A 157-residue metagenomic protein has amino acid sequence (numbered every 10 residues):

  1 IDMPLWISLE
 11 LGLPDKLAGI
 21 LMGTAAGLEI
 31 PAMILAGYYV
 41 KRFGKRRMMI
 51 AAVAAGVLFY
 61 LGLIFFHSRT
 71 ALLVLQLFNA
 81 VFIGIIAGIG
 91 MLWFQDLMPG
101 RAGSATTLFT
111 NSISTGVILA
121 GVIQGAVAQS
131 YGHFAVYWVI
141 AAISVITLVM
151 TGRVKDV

Functional and structural regions predicted by a protein language model:
I1-L17: Short amphipathic helix-loop junctions that connect adjacent transmembrane helices in Major Facilitator Superfamily/SLC
L13-M22, S68, L72, T106: Juxtamembrane helix-start elements in MFS-like secondary transporters
A32-G44, A128-Q129: Helix-to-loop junctions at the C-terminal end of transmembrane segments in multipass secondary transporters
R47-G62, A141: Structural signature of the two symmetry-related core transmembrane helices
F59, T70-F78: Paired small-residue
I85-M98: Intracellular juxtamembrane helix-capping segments at the cytosolic ends of symmetry-related transmembrane helices
G100-S130: A late C-terminal transmembrane helix in Major Facilitator Superfamily
A126-S144: A membrane-interface helix-boundary motif in multi-pass transporters
